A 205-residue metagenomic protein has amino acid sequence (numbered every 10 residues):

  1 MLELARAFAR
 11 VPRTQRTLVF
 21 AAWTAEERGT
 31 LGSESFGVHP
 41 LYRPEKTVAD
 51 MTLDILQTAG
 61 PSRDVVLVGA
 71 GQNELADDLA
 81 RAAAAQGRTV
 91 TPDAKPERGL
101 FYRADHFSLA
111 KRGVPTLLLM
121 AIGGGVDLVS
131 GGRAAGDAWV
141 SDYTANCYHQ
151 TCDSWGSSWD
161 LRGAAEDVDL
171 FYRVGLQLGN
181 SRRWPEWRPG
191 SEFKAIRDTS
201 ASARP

Functional and structural regions predicted by a protein language model:
M1, Q15-L18, D77-A80, A84-A85 (+2 more regions): Proteins with a high burden of low-complexity, intrinsically disordered sequence enriched in S/T/G/P/A and R, requiring
M1-T30, F171: Alpha-helical metal-binding/catalytic segments enriched in His/Glu/Asp
L2, R6, R10, A121-R197: His/Asp/Glu-rich mid-to-C-terminal helical/loop segments that flank catalytic regions of hydrolases
R13, W23-G132, D137-T144: Metal-dependent peptidase/peptidase-like ectodomains
R13-A25, D50-L53, W184-I196: Acidic/histidine-enriched alpha-helical segments
L18, G60-V65, D153-S157: Glycine- and acidic
A201-P205: Short, solvent-exposed mixed-charge patches
